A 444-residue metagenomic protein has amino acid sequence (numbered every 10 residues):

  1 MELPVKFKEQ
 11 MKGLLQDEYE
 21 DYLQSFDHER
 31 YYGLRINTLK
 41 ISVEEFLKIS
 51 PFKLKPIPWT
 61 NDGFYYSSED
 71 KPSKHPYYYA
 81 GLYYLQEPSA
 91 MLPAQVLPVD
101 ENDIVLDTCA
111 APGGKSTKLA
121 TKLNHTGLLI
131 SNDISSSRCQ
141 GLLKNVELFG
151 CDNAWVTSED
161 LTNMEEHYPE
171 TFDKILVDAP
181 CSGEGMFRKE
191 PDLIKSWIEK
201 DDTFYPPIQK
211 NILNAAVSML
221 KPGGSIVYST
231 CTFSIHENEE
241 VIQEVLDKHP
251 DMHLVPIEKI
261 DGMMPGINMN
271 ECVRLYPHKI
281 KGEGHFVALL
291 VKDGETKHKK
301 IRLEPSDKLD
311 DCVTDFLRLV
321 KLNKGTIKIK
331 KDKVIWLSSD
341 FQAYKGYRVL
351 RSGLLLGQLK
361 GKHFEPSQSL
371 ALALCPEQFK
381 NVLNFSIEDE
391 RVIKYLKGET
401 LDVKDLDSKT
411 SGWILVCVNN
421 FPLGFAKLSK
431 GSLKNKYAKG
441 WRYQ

Functional and structural regions predicted by a protein language model:
M1-L14, E18-L47, E283-F286, D293-Q444: Polybasic, low-complexity RNA-engagement segments
R35-M91: Conserved AdoMet
N102-A111: Conserved class I S-adenosyl-L-methionine
P112-H125: Conserved SAM-binding loop of SAM-dependent methyltransferases across substrates and taxa, primarily the Class I
L123-N124, L220-P222: Helix-to-beta-strand junctions that scaffold the AdoMet/dcAdoMet cofactor pocket in Class I SAM-dependent enzymes
N132-P169, V177: S-adenosyl-L-methionine
S137, K174-N214, C231-N238, I260-D261: Mobile active-site "lid"/loop adjacent to the S-adenosyl-L-methionine
F172, S225-Y228, F233-W336, F341: Class I S-adenosyl-L-methionine
